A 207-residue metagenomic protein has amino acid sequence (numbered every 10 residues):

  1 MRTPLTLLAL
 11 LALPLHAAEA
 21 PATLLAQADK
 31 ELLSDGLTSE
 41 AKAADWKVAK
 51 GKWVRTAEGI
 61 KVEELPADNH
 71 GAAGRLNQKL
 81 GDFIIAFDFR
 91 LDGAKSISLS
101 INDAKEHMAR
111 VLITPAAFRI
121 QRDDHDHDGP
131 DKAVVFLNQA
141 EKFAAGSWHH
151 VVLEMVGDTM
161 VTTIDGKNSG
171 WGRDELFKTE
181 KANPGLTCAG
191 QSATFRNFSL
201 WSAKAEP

Functional and structural regions predicted by a protein language model:
E19-V48, P207: Extracellular carbohydrate-recognition regions
L37, I85-F87, W148-T162: Short tryptophan-centered beta-strand motifs in secreted/extracellular beta-sheet-rich domains of glycan-recognition
K52-H70: Short carbohydrate-recognition loop motifs
L65-D126: Secretory/extracellular carbohydrate-interaction modules and structurally similar beta-sandwich "look-alikes"
G71-Q78, L137-F143, P184-G185: Beta-strand-rich interaction surfaces with strong enrichment in secreted/lumenal proteins
D128-H150: Short, aromatic/His-centered strand-loop micro-motif at the edge of beta-sheets
T163-N183: Short, solvent-exposed beta-strand-to-loop segments that form ligand-recognition rims of beta-rich domains
T179-P207: Ligand-recognition surfaces built from glycine- and aromatic
